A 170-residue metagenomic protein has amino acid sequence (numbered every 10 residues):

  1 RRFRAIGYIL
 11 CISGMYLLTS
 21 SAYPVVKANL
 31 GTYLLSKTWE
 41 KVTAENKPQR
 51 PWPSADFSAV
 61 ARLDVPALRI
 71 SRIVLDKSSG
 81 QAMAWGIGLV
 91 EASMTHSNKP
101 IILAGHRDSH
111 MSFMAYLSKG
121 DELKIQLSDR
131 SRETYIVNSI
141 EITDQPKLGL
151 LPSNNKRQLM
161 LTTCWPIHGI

Functional and structural regions predicted by a protein language model:
F3-I170: Solvent-exposed, non-transmembrane regions of membrane-associated and secreted proteins
